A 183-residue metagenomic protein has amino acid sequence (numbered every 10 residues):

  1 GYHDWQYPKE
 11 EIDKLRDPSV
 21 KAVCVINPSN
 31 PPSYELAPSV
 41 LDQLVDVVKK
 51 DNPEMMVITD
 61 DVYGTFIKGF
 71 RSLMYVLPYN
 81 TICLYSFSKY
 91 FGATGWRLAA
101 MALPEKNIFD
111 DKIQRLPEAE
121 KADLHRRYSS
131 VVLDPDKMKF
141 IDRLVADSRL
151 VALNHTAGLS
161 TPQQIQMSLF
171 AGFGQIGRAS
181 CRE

Functional and structural regions predicted by a protein language model:
G1-R182: PLP-dependent class I/II
